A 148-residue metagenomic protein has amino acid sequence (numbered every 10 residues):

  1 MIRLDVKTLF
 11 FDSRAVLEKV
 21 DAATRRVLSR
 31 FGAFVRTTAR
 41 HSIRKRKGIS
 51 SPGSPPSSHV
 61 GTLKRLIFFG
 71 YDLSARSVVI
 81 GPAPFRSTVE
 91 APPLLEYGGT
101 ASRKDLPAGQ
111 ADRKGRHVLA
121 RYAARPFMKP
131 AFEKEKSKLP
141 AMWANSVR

Functional and structural regions predicted by a protein language model:
M1-R148: Short, Lys/Arg-rich flexible segments
